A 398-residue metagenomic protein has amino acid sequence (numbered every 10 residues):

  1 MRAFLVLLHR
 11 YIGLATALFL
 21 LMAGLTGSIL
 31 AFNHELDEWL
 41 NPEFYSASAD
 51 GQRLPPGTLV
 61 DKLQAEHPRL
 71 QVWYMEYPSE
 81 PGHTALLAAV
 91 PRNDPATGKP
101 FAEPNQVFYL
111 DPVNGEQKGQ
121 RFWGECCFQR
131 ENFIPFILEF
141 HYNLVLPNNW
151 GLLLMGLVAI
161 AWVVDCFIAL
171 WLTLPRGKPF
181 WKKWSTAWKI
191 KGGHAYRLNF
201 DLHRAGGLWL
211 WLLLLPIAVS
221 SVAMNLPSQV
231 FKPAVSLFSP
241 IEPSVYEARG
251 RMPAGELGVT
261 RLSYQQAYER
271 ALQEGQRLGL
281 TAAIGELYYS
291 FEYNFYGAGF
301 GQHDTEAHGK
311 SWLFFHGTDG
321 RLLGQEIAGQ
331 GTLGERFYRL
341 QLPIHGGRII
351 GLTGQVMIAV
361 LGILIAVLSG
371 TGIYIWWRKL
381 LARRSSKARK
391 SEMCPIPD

Functional and structural regions predicted by a protein language model:
M1-D398: Conserved histidines in hydrophobic membrane contexts and catalytic metal-binding motifs
